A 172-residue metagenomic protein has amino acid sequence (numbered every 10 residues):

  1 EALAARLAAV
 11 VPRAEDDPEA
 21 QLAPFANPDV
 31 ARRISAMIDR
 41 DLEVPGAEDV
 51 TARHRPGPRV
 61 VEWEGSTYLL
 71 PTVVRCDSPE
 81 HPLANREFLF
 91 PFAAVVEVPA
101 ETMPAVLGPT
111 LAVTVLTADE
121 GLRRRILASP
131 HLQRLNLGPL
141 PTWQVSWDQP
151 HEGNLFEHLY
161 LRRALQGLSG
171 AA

Functional and structural regions predicted by a protein language model:
E1, N27-A31, L116, E120: Generic detection of long, well-ordered alpha-helical segments
E1-E15, I38, L42-P45, P130-R134 (+1 more regions): Structural signal for hydrophobic packing residues in well-ordered secondary-structure cores of soluble enzyme domains
A4-D39, V50-T67, N85-E87: Flexible, acidic loop-helix segments that line cofactor/substrate-binding pockets
A8, W63-A172: Conserved C-terminal structural/oligomerization subdomain of aldehyde/semialdehyde dehydrogenase
P12-Q21, G46-R53, V113-A118, N136-L140: Flexible, glycine/charged-enriched surface loops at secondary-structure junctions
D16-D17, D29, D39-D41, D49 (+4 more regions): Acidic-enriched, low-complexity/disordered segments with a strong bias for Aspartate over Glutamate
